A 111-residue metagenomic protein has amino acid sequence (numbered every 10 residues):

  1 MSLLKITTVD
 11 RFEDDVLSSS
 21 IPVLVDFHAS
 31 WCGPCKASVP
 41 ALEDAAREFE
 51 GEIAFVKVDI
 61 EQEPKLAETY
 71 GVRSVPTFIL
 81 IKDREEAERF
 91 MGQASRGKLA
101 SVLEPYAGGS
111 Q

Functional and structural regions predicted by a protein language model:
S2, H28, A54-V56: Conserved Rossmann-like nucleotide-binding pocket used by diverse enzymes that bind dinucleotide cofactors
L4-V23: A short beta-strand-turn-helix
S20, H28-W31, S74: Short pre-active-site segment immediately N-terminal to redox-active cysteine/selenocysteine motifs in thiol-based
L24-V25, F55, F78: Hydrophobic beta-strand anchors of alpha/beta hydrolase catalytic cores
C32-C35, F78: The canonical Cys-X-X-Cys-His
K36-F49: Typically the conserved alpha-helix immediately C-terminal to a functionally engaged Cys/Sec in thioredoxin-like
V58-A67: Structural microenvironment flanking redox-active thiols in thiol-disulfide oxidoreductases
I79-Q111: Non-catalytic, surface beta->alpha helical segment in thiol-disulfide oxidoreductase systems
